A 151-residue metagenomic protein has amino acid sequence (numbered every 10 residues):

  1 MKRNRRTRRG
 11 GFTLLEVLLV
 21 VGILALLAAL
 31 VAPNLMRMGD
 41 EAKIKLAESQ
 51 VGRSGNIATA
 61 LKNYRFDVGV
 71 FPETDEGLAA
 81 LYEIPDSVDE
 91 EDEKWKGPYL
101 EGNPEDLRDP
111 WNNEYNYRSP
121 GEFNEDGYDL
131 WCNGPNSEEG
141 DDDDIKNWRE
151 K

Functional and structural regions predicted by a protein language model:
M1-F12: N-terminal leader/signal peptides at the extreme start of proteins
R3, E41, N63-D67: Conserved amphipathic alpha-helical interaction elements at protein-protein interfaces in regulatory, energy-coupling
F12, L30, E76: Short beta-to-alpha loop/turn elements within the nucleotide-binding domains of ABC transporters
L18-N34: Alpha-helical hydrophobic helix detector
N34-G55: Aliphatic-rich helix starts adjacent to a transmembrane/signal segment
A58-K151: Low-complexity, acidic interaction segments enriched in glycine
